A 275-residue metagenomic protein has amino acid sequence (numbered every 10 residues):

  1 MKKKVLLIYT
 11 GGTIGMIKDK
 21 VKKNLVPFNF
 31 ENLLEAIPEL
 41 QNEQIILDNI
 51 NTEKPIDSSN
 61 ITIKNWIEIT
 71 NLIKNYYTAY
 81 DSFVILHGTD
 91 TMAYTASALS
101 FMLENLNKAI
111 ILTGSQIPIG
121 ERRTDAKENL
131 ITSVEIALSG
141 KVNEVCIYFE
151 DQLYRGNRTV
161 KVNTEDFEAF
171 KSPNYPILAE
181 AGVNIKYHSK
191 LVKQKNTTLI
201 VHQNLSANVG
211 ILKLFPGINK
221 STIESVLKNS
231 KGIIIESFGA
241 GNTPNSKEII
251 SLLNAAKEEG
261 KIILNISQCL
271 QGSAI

Functional and structural regions predicted by a protein language model:
M1-K74, Q271: ATP/NTP phosphate-donor binding region
K2, I8-K18, N29-Q41, R155-A240 (+1 more regions): Accessory alpha-helical/coil subdomains and C-terminal extensions that flank or cap enzyme catalytic cores
I8-T10, I85-H87, I111-G114, C146-E150 (+3 more regions): Short beta-strand segments
M16-I17, T91-A96, A126-L130, N242-P244: Short glycine/serine/threonine-rich phosphate/pyrophosphate-binding segments that cradle anionic phosphate groups
L86-K108, N245-L252: Short Gly/Thr/Asp-enriched flexible loops that form oxyanion-binding sites at enzyme active sites
A96-D125, V134-G140, K257-S267: Short, acidic/small-residue loops that bind anionic groups at enzyme active sites
L112-G182: Internal gly/pro-rich beta-alpha loop/helix module that stabilizes soluble enzyme cofactors or their anionic handles
A240-I275: C-terminal non-catalytic interaction/assembly regions of soluble proteins
